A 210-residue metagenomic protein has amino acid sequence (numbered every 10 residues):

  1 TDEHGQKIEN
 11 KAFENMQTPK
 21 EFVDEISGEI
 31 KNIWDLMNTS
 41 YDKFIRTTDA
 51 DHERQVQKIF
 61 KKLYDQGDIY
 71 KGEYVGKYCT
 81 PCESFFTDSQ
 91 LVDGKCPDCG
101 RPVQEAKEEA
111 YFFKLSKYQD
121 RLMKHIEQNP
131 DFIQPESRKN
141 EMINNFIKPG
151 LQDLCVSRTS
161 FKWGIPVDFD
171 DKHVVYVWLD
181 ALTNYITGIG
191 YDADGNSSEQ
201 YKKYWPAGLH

Functional and structural regions predicted by a protein language model:
T1-I133: N-terminal, positively charged nucleic-acid-binding surface of large information/translation enzymes
R46, D51-Q55, P81, C99 (+1 more regions): Structured secondary-structure scaffolds
